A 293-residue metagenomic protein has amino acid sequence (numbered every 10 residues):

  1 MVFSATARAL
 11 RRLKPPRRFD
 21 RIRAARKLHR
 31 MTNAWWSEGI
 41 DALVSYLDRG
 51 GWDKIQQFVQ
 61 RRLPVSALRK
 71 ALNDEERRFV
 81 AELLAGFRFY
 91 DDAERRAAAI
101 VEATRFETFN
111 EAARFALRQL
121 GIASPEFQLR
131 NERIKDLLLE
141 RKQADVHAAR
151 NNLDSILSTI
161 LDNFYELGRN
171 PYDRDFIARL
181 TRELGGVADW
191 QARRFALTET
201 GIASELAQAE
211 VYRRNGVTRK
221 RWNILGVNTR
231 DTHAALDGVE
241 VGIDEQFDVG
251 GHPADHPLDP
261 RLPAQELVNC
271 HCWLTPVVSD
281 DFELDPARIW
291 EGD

Functional and structural regions predicted by a protein language model:
M1-V187, Q191, V277-D293: N-terminal leader/targeting and assembly helices and adjacent pre-domain segments
G186-G292: Acidic, glycine-rich two-metal-ion catalytic cores of nucleic acid-processing enzymes
